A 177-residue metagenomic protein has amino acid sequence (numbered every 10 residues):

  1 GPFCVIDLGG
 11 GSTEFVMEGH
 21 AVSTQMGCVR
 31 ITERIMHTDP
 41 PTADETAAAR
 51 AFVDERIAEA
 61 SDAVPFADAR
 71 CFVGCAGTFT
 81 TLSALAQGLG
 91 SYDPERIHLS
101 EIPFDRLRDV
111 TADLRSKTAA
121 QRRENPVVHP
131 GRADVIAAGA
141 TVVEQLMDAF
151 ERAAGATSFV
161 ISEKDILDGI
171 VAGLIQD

Functional and structural regions predicted by a protein language model:
G1-P2, M17-D177: Helical "lid/coupling" subdomains associated with nucleotide-phosphate turnover
P2-S12, V16: A generic, well-ordered mixed alpha/beta core segment in the N-terminal half of proteins
